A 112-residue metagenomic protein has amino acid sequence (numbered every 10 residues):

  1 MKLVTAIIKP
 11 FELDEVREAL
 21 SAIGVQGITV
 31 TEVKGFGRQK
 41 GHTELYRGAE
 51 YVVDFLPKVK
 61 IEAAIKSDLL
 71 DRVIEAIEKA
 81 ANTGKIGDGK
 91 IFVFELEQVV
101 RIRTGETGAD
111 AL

Functional and structural regions predicted by a protein language model:
M1-L112: Positively charged, small/polar-rich N-terminal and surface patches that mediate targeting and assembly and bind
